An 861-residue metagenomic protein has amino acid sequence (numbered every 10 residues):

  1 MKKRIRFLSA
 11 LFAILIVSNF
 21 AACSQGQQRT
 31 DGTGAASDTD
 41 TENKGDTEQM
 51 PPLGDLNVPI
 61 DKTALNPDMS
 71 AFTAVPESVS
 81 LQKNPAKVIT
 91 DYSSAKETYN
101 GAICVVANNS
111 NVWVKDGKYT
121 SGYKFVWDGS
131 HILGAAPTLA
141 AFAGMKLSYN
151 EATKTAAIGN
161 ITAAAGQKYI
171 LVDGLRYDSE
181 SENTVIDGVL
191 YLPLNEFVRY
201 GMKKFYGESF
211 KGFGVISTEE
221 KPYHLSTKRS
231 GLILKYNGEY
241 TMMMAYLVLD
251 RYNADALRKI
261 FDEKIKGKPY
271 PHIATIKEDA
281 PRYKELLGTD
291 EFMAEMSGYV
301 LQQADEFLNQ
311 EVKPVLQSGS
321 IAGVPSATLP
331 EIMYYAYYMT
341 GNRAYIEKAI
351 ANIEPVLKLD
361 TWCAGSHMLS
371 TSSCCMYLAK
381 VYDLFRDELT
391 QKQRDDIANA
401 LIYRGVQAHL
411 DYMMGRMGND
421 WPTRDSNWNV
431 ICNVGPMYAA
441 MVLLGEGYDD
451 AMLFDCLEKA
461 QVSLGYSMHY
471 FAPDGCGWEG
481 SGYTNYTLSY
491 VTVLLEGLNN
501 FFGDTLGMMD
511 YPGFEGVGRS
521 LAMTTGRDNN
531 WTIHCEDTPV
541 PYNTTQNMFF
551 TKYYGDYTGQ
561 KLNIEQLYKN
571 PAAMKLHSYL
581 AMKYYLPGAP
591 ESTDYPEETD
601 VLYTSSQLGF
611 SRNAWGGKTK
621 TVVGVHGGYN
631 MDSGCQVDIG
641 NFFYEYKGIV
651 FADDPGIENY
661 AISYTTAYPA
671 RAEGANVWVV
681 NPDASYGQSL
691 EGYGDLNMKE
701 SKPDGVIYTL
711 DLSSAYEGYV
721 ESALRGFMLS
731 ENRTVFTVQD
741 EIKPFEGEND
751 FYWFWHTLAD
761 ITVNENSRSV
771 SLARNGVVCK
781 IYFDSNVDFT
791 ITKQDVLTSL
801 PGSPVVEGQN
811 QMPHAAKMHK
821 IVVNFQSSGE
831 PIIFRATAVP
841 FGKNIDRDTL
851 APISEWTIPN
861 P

Functional and structural regions predicted by a protein language model:
M1-L8: Bacterial N-terminal signal peptides that target proteins for export
L8-I14: Sec-dependent N-terminal signal peptides
N19-A22: C-terminal motif of bacterial Sec signal peptides marking the signal peptidase cleavage site
G26-L249: Primary recognition of N-terminal secretory signal peptides and signal-anchoring hydrophobic helices
E77, T90, S94, Y236-Q317: Low-complexity, Ser/Thr/Pro/Gly-enriched N-terminal "stalk/linker" regions
D279-A280, M293-L301, D305-T525: Aromatic-lined, polymer-binding surfaces characteristic of secreted/periplasmic polysaccharide-degrading enzymes
Y483-P861: Extended polysaccharide-engagement surfaces of secreted carbohydrate-active enzymes
